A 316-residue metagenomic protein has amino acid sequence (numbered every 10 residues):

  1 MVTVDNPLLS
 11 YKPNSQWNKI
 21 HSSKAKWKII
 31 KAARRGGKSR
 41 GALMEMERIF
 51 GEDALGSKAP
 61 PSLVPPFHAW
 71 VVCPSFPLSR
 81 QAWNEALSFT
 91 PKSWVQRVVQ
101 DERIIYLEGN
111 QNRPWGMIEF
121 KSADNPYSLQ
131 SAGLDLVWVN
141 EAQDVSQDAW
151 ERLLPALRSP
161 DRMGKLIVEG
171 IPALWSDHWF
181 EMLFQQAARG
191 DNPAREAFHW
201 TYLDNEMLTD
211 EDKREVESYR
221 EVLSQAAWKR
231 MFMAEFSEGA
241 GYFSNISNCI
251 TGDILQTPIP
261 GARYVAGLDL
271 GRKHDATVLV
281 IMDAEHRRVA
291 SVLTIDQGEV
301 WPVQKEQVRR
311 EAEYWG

Functional and structural regions predicted by a protein language model:
M1-W27, P114, R263: Pre-P-loop entry segment of helicase/translocase ATPase cores
A25-R103: Conserved P-loop
P77-D135, F236: Inter-Walker segment of RecA-like/P-loop motor cores
N140-E141: Walker B catalytic acidic pair
D144-Y219: ASCE P-loop NTPase helicase motor core
N205-L268: ATPase catalytic-site recognition across NTP-hydrolyzing enzymes
P258-A284: Gly/Thr-rich phosphate-binding beta-strand-loop-beta motif of the actin/hexokinase/Hsp70
D275-G316: Nucleic-acid-processing active sites and adjacent nucleic-acid-binding tracks, predominantly divalent metal-dependent
